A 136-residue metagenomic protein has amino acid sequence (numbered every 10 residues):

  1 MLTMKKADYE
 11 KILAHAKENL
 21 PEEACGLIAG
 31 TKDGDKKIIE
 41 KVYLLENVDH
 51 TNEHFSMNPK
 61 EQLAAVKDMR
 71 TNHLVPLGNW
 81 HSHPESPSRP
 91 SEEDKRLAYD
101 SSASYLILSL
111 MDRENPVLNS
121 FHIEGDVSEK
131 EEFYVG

Functional and structural regions predicted by a protein language model:
M1-P76, E85-G136: Conserved beta-strand-loop surface patch within small alpha/beta domains used for substrate/adaptor or ligand engagement
S82: Short, well-ordered beta-to-alpha junction loops that form the rim of enzyme active sites and present histidine/acidic
